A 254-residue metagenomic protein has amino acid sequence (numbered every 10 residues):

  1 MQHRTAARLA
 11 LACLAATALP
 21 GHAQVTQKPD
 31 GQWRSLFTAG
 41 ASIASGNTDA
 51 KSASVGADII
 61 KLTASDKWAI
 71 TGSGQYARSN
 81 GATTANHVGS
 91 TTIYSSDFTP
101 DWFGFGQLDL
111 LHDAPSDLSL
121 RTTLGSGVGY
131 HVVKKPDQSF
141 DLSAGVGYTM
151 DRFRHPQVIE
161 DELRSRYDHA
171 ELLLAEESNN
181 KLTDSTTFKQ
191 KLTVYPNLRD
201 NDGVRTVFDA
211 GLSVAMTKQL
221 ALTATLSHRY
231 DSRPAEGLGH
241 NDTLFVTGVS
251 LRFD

Functional and structural regions predicted by a protein language model:
W33, D49-A53, T84-V88, L120-L124 (+4 more regions): Residues that define the transmembrane beta-barrel architecture of outer-membrane proteins
W33, S65-I70, D101-G104, P136-Q138 (+2 more regions): Repeated loop/turn-to-beta-strand initiation elements of outer-membrane beta-barrel proteins
A39-A41, A57, I70-Y76, S90-T92 (+6 more regions): Transmembrane beta-barrel strands of outer-membrane/channel proteins
G40, D58-L62, I93-S95, D109 (+4 more regions): Transmembrane beta-barrel domains of outer membrane proteins
A41-S45, T63, G74-R78, L110-A114 (+5 more regions): Transmembrane beta-strands of outer-membrane beta-barrel pores
I43-K51, S79-A85, H112-L120, P136 (+2 more regions): Solvent-exposed loop/turn segments connecting transmembrane beta-strands in outer-membrane beta-barrel proteins
D137-Q219: Outer-membrane beta-barrel transmembrane domain signature
A215, N241-D254: Outer-membrane beta-barrel "beta-signal"
